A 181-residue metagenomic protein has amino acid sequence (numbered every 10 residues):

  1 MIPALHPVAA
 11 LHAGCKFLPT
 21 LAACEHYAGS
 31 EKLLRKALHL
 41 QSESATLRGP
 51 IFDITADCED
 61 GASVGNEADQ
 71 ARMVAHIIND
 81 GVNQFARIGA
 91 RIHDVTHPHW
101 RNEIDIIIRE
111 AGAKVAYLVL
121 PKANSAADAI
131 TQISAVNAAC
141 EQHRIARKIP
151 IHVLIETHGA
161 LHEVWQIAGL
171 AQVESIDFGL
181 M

Functional and structural regions predicted by a protein language model:
I2-M181: Conserved alpha/beta-domain cores
